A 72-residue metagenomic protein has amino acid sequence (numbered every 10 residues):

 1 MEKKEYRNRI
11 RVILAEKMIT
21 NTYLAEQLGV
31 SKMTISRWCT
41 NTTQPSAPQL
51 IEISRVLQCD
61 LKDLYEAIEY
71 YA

Functional and structural regions predicted by a protein language model:
M1-I19: A short, Lys/Arg-rich alpha-helix, primarily the initiator
V12, M18, Y65-A72: Short, charged recognition helix plus adjacent turn of helix-turn-helix-like nucleic-acid-binding domains
T22, M33, K62: Key DNA-contact positions within bacterial/archaeal DNA-binding proteins
V30-Q44: Recognition helix of helix-turn-helix/homeodomain-like DNA-binding domains that insert into the DNA major groove
C39, Q49, I68: DNA major-groove recognition helix of helix-turn-helix
P48-D63: DNA major-groove recognition helix of helix-turn-helix/homeodomain DNA-binding modules
